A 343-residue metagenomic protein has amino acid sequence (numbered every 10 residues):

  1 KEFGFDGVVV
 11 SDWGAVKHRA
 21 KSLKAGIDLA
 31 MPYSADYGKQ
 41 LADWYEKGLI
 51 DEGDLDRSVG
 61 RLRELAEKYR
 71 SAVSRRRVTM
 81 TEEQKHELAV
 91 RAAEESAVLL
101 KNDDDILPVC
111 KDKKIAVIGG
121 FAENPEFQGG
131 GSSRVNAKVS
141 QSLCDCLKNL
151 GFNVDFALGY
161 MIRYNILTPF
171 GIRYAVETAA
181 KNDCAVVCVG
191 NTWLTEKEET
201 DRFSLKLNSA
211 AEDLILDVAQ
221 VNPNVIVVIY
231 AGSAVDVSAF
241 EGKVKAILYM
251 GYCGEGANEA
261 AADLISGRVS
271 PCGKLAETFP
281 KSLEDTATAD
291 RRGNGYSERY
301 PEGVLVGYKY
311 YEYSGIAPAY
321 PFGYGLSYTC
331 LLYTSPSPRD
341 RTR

Functional and structural regions predicted by a protein language model:
K1-D6, V10-R19, Y37-I50, E87-S335 (+1 more regions): C-terminal non-catalytic regions of proteins with extracellular/luminal or membrane-system context
A20-Y33: A short alpha/beta connector and helix-capping loop motif
G26, Q40, Y45-A72: Long, well-ordered, tryptophan-enriched scaffold segments
Y33-S34, L55, A89: Generic alpha-helical segment signature
D54-S58, V73-V78, P108-K111, T278: Short coil/turn segments at secondary-structure boundaries
E67-E95: Helix-enriched interaction subdomains in cytosolic or periplasmic regions, typified by TIR/SEFIR signaling/NADase cores
